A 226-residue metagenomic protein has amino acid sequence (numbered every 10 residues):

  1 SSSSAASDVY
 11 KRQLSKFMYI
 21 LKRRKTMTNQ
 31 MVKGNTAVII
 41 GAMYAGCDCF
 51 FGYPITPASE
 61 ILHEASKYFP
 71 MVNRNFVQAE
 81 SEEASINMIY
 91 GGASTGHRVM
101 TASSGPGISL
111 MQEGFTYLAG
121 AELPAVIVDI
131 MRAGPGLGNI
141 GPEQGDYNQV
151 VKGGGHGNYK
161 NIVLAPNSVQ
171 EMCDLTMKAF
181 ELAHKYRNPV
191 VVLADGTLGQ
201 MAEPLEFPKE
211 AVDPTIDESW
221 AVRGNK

Functional and structural regions predicted by a protein language model:
S1-Q13: Single conserved hydrophobic/aromatic residue that forms the stacking wall/gate of nucleotide- or nucleobase-binding
L21-G153, K160, M177: Thiamine diphosphate
F51, L123, I162, N188-V190 (+1 more regions): Structural beta-strand/beta-sheet cores of well-ordered domains, especially the beta-sheet scaffolds that support
L110, G134-L137, E171-C173, L198-E203: Short, well-ordered, mixed-charge alpha-helical segments that flank or form enzyme active sites
G120, A179, E206-P208: Short basic, glycine-rich beta-strand/loop surfaces that mediate nucleic-acid
P142-D195: Conserved thiamine diphosphate
R187-K226: Conformationally flexible catalytic loops at phosphate/diphosphate-handling active centers
